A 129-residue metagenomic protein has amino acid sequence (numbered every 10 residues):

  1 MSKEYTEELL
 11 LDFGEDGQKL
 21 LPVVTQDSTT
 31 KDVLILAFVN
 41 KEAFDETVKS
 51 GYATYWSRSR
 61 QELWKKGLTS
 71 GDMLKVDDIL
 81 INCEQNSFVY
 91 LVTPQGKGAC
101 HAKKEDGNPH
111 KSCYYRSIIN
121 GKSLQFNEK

Functional and structural regions predicted by a protein language model:
S2-L20, S28-L34, V39-K129: C-terminal binding/interaction regions
